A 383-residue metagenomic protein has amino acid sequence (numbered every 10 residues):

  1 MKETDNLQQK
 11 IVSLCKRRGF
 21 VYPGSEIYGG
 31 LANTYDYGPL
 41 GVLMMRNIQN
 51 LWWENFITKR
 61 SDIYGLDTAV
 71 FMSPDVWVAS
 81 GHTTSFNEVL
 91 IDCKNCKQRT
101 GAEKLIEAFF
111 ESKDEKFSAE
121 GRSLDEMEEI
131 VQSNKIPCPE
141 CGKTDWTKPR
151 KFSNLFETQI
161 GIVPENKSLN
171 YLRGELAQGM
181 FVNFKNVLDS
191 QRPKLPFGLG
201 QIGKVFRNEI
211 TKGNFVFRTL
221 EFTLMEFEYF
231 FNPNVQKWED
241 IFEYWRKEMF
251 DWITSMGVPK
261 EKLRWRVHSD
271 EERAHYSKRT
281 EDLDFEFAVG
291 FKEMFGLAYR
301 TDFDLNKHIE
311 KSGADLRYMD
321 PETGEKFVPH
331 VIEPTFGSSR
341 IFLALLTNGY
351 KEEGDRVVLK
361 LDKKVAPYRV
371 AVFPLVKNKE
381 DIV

Functional and structural regions predicted by a protein language model:
M1-V383: NTP/phosphate- and nucleic-acid-binding module
